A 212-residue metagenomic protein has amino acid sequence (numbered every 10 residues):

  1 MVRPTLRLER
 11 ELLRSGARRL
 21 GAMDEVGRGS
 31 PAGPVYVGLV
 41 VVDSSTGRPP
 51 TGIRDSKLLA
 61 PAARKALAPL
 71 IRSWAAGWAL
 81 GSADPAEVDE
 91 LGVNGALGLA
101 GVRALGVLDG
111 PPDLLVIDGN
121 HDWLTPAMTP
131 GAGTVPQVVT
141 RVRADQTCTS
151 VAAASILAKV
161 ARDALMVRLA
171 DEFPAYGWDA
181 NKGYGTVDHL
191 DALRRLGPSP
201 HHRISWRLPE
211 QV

Functional and structural regions predicted by a protein language model:
M1-V212: RNase H-like, Mg2+-dependent phosphodiesterase core, and more generally RNA phosphate-backbone-engaging helix-loop
